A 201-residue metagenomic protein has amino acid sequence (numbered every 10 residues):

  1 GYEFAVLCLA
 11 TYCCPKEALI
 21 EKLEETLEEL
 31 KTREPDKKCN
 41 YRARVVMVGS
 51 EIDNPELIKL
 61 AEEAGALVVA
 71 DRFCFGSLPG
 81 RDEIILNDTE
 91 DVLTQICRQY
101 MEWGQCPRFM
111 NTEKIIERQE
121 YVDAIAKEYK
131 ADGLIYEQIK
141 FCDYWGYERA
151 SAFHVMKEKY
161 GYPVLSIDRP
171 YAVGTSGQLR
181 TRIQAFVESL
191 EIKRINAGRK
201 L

Functional and structural regions predicted by a protein language model:
G1-R81, N111: A charged, amphipathic alpha-helical module
G1-V6, E102, A131, S166: Short acidic (Asp/Glu) and glycine-rich catalytic loops that position anionic groups and cofactors
L9-E17, S77-N87, L93-E117: Acidic/glycine-enriched edge-of-secondary-structure segments
K22, T26-R33, Y100, I125 (+2 more regions): Residues that form generic nucleotide/phosphate-binding pockets
K31-K38, Q105-F109, E191-G198: Residue-level signal for secondary-structure boundary elements
P35-K38, M101-W103, K130-G133: A short alpha-helix capping/helix-coil boundary motif
Y41-R44, P107-R108, Y136-I139: A short, structure-level motif marking secondary-structure boundaries and short turns
P55, L60-V69, I85-D91, Q95 (+1 more regions): Hydrophobic alpha/beta core scaffold segments
